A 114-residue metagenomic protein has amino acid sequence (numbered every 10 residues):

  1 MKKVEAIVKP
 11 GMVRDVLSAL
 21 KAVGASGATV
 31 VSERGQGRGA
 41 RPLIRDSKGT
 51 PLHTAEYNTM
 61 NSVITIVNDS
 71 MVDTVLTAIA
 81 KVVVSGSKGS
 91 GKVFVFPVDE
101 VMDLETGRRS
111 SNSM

Functional and structural regions predicted by a protein language model:
M1-M114: Positively charged, small/polar-rich N-terminal and surface patches that mediate targeting and assembly and bind
